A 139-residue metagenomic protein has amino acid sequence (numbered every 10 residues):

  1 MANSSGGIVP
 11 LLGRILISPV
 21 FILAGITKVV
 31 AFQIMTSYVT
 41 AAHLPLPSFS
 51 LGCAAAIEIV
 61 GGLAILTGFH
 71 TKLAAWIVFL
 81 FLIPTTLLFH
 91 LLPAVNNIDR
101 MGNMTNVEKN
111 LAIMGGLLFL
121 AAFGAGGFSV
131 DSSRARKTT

Functional and structural regions predicted by a protein language model:
M1-V30, P47-A56, V60, L66-T139: Extended, low-polarity transmembrane helix blocks
V30-L46: Membrane-interface interhelical connector segments
